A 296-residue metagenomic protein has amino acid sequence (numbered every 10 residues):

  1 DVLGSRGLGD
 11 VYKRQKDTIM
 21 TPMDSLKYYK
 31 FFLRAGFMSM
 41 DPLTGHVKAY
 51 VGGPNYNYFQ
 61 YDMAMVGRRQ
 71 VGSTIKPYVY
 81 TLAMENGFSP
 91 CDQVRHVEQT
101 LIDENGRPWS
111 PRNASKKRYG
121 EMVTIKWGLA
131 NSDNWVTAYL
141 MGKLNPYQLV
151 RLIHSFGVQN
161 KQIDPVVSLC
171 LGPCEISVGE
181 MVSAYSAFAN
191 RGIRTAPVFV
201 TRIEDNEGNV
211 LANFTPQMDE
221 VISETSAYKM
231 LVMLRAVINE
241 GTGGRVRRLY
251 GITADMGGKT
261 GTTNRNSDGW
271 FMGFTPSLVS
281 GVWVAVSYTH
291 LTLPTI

Functional and structural regions predicted by a protein language model:
D1, S5-D41, Y50, Y56-Y61 (+3 more regions): A penicillin-recognizing enzyme superfamily signal
K30, G36-P42, V47, T81 (+2 more regions): C-terminal substrate/ligand-recognition segments
F32, N57-V66, N134-V136, K161-L169 (+1 more regions): Glycine- and acidic
P42, N57-Y58, M84-D92, Q159-K161 (+1 more regions): Secondary-structure transition/capping motifs at alpha-helix termini and the adjoining loop/turn into the next element
T44-G45, R68-H96, G128, A184-F188 (+2 more regions): Active-site SXXK
V47-Y58, Q148-I163, G281-A285: Active-site-adjacent bridging/hinge elements
S89-L149, R194, N206-L231, R235-A236: Conserved catalytic neighborhood of penicillin-recognizing serine enzymes
P108-N113, N145-S183, A196-F199: Mid-domain, small-residue-enriched loop/turn segments at the edges of structured enzyme/sensor domains
